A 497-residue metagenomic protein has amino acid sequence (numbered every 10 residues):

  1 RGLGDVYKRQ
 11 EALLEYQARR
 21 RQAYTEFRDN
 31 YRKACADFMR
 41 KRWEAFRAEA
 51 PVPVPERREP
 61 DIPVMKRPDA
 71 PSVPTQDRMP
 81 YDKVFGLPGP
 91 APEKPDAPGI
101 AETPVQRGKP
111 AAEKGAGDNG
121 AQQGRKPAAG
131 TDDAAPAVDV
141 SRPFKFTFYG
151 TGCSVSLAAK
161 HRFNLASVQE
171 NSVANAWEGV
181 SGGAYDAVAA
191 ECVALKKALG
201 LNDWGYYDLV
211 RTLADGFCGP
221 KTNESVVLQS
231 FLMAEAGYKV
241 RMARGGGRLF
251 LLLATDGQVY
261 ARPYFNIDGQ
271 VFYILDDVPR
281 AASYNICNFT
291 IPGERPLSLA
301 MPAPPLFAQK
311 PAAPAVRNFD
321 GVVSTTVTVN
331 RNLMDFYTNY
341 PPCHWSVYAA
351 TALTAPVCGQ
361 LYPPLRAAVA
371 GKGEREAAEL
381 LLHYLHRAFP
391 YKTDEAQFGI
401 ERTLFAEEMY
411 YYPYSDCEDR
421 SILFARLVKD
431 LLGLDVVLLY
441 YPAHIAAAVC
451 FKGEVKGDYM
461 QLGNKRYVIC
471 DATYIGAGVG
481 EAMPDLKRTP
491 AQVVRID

Functional and structural regions predicted by a protein language model:
R1-Y7: Short, small-residue-biased leader/transition segments that mark boundaries at the very start of proteins
Q17, R28, R32, A36 (+2 more regions): Long, contiguous, compositionally biased segments that the model treats as domain-scale units
R20, Y31, C35, R42 (+7 more regions): Sec/Tat-exported extracytoplasmic proteins
E26, V227, F231, E376-L380 (+2 more regions): Extracytoplasmic/secreted proteins, especially bacterial periplasmic and envelope-associated proteins
H161, N171-L209, S346-Y411: Secondary-structure boundary elements
T212, P220, E224-P364: Extended, non-transmembrane interaction/recognition domains
G216-Q229, K392-K452: Active-site neighborhood of thiol-dependent amide/isopeptide-bond enzymes
V240-G269, A370-K372, D419-D497: Hydrophobic/aromatic-rich core segments of domains that either
